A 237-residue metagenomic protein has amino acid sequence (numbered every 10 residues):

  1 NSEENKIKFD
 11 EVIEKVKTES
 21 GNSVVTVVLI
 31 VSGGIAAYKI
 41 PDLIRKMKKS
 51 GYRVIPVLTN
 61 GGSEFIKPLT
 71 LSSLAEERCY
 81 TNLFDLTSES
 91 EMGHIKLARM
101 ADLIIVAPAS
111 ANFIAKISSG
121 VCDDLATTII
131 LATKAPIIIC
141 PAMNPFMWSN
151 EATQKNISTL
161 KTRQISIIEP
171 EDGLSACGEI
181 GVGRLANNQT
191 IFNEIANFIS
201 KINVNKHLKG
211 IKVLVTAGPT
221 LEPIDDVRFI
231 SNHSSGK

Functional and structural regions predicted by a protein language model:
N1-I137, N144-G236: A cross-family phosphate/adenosyl-ligand binding-site feature
